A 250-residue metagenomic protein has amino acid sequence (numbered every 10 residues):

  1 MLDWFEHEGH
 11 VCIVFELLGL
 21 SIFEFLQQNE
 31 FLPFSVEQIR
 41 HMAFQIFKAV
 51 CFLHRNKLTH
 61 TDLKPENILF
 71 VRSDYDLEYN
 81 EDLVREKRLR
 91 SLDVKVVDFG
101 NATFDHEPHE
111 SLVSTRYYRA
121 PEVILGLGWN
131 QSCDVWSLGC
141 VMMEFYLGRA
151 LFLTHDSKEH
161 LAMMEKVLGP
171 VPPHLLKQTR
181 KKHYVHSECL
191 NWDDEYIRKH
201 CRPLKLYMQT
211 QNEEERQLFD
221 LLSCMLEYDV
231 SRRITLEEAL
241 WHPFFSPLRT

Functional and structural regions predicted by a protein language model:
D3-W4, C12: A short, aromatic-enriched beta-strand patch in the conserved N-lobe beta-sheet of the protein kinase catalytic domain
G9-C12, E16-S91, W136, R216-C224: Conserved alphaE helix
H10-C12, G100-E107, P170-S223: C-terminal lobe substrate-recognition/regulatory segment of protein kinase catalytic domains
F52, F104-D105, E122-C133: Conserved end of the kinase activation segment
D74, S231-T250: Regulatory extensions flanking the kinase catalytic core
H109-G126: Conserved activation segment of eukaryotic-like protein kinases, specifically the C-terminal portion of the activation
Y146-L147: Structural recognition of an alpha-helix C-terminal capping motif at a helix-to-coil junction
